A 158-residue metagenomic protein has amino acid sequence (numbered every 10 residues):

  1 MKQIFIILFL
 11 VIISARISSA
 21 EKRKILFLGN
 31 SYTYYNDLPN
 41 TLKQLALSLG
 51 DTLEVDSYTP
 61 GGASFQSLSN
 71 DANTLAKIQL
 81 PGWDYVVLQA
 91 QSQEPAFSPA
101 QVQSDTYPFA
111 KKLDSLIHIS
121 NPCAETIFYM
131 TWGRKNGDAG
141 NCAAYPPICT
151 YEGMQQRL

Functional and structural regions predicted by a protein language model:
M1, S14-K22: Bacterial Sec-dependent signal peptides at the C-terminal "C-region" and cleavage site
I4-I13: Sec-dependent N-terminal signal peptides
L8, G29, A90: Residues that line or immediately flank small-molecule/substrate-binding pockets and catalytic motifs
A20-S57, A76-Q79: Serine-esterase "nucleophile elbow" of acetyl-processing enzymes
Y34, A63, R134-N136: Active-site loop signature of alpha/beta-hydrolase-fold enzymes
V55-N73: N-terminal beta-loop-helix "entrance" segment that forms/cooperates in small-molecule cofactor or anionic ligand
L75-L158: Alpha-helical cap/lid subdomain in secreted, periplasmic, or secretory-pathway luminal O-acyl-processing enzymes
